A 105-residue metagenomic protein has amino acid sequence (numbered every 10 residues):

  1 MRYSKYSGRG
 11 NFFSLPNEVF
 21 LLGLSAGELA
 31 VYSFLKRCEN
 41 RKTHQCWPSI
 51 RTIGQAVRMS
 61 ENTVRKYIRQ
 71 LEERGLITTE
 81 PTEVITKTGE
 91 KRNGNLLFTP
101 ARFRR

Functional and structural regions predicted by a protein language model:
M1-T63, R69, K91: Short recognition helix of helix-turn-helix/winged-helix DNA-binding domains
N62-R105: Winged-helix/helix-turn-helix nucleic-acid-interaction surface
